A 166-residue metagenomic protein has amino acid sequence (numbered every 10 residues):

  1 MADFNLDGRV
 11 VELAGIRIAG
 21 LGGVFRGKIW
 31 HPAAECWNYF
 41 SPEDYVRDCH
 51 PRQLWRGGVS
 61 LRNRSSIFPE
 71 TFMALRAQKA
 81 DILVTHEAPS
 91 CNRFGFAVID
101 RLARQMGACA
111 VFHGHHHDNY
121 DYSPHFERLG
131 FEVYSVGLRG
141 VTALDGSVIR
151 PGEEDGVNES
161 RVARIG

Functional and structural regions predicted by a protein language model:
M1-I16, G23-R26: Binuclear metal-dependent hydrolase catalytic cores
N5-D7, L21, I82-E87, A103-Y120 (+1 more regions): Active-site neighborhood of phospho(di)ester-bond hydrolases with catalytic His/Asp-centered motifs
E12, M73-K79, R104-Q105, E127: Flexible, charged surface loops at secondary-structure boundaries
E12-A14, A110-H113, H117-G166: Binuclear metal-dependent phosphoesterase catalytic core
I16-V84: Active-site-proximal loop/helix segment associated with metal-binding centers of metalloenzymes
V59-S60, K79-I82, N92, H116 (+1 more regions): Catalytic cores of nucleotide-sugar-dependent glycosyltransferases that transfer UDP/GDP/TDP-activated
C91-F94, Y120: Short, solvent-exposed loop/turn segments at secondary-structure junctions
F94-R104: Charged helix-capping and loop-helix junction motifs
